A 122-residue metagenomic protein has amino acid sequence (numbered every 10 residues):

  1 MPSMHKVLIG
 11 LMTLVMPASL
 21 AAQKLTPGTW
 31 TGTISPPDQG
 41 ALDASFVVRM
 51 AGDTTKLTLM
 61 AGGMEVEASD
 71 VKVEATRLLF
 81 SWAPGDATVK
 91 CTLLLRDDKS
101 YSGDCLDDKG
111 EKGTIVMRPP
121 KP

Functional and structural regions predicted by a protein language model:
M1-G10: Bacterial N-terminal signal peptides that target proteins for export
S3, A21-Q23: A detector of mature, structured extracytoplasmic domains
T13-L14: Short, linear, compositionally biased motifs with a strong N-terminal bias
K24-P122: Central antiparallel beta-sheet cores of small beta-barrel/beta-sandwich binding domains
